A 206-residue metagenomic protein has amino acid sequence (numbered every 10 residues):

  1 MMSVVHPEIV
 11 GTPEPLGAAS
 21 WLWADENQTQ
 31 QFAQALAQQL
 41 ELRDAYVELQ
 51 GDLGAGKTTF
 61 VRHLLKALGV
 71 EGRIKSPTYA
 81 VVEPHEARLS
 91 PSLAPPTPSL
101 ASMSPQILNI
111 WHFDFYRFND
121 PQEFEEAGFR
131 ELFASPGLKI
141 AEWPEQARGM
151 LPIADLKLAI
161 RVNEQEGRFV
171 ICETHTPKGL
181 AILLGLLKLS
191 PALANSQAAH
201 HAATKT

Functional and structural regions predicted by a protein language model:
M2-E14, A19, N119-E125, R130-T206: Short phosphate-coordinating micro-motif centered on Lys-Gly-acidic
Q38-D44: Phosphate-binding P-loop
V47-L49: Hydrophobic anchor at the beta1->P-loop junction of P-loop NTPases
D52: P-loop (Walker A) phosphate-binding loop of NTP-binding proteins
K57: Conserved lysine of the Walker
V70-H85: Short beta-strand-centered segment that lines the nucleotide-binding/catalytic pocket of NTP-utilizing
A94-I107, A202: Intrinsic disorder/low-complexity segments
